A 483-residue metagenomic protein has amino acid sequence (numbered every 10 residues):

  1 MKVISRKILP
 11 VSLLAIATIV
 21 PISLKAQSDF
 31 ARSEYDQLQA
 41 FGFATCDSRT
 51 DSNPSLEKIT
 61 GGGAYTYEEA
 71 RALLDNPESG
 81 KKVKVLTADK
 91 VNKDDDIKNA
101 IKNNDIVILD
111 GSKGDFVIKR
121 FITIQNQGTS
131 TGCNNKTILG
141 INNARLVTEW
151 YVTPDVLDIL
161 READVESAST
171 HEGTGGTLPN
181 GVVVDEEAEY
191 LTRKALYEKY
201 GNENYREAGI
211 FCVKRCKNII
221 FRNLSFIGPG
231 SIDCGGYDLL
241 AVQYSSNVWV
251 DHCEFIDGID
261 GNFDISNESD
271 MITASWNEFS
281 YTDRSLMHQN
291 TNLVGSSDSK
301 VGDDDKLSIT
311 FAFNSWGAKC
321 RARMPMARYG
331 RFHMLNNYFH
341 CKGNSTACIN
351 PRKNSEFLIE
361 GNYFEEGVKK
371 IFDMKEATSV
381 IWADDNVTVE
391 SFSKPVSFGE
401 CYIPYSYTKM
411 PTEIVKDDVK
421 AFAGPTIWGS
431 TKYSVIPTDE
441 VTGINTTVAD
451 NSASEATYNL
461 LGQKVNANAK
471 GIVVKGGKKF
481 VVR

Functional and structural regions predicted by a protein language model:
M1, A26, V441-N445, G462 (+1 more regions): Terminal processing/anchoring signals of secreted or surface-associated proteins and related intramolecular
K2-L13, T18-I19, S23-I106, A163-Y190 (+1 more regions): Extracellular "leader-to-stem" segments immediately downstream of a signal peptide or signal-anchor in secreted/lumenal
D115-D303: Right-handed parallel beta-helix
G228, D257, Y281, L286 (+4 more regions): Residues in short coils/turns that link rungs of repeat/solenoid architectures in beta-rich domains
M326-D439: Extracellular beta-rich repeat passengers
T438-L461: Residue-level detector of functionally pivotal "anchor" positions at catalytic/ligand-binding pockets or at interdomain
I472-R483: C-terminal tail/sorting-segment detector
